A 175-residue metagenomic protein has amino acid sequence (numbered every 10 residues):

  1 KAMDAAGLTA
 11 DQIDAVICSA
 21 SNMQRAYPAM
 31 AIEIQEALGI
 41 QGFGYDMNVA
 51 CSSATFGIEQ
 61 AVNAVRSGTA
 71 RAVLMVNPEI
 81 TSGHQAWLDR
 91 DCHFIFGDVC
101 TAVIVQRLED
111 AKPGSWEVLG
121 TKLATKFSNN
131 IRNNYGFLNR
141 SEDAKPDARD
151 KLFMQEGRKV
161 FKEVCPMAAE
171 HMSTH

Functional and structural regions predicted by a protein language model:
K1, D89-P166, E170: Condensing-enzyme catalytic core mediating Claisen C-C bond formation in acyl metabolism
A2-D14, E170-H175: Phosphate/pyrophosphate-binding loops at sites that engage ATP/ADP/AMP, CoA/4′-phosphopantetheine, polyphosphate
D11-S19, Y45-N48, A70-P78, E117-A124: Beta-strand segments within the central parallel beta-sheet cores of soluble alpha/beta enzyme folds
A20-V73, K112: Conserved catalytic cysteine-centered active-site region of acyl-thioester-dependent Claisen-condensing enzymes
Y27-A29, E59, H84-D89, N130-I131: Short acidic, glycine/serine/threonine-rich loops at helix termini
T69-C100: Flexible, glycine-rich active-site loops centered on histidine and acidic residues that chelate a metal or position
